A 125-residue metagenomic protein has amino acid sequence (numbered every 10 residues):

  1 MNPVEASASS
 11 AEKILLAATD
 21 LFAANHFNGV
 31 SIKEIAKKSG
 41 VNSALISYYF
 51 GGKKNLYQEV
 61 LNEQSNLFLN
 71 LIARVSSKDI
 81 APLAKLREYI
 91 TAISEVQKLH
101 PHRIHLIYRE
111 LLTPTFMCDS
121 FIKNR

Functional and structural regions predicted by a protein language model:
N2, K13, L21-N55, E59: Helix-turn-helix
S9-A17: N-terminal positioning helix adjacent to the helix-turn-helix/winged-helix DNA-binding module
E59, A73-R103: Hydrophobic alpha-helical connector segments
N66-L69, A73, F116-R125: Amphipathic alpha-helical packing segments from all-alpha helical-bundle domains
K85, K98-K123: Amphipathic alpha-helical segments used for helix-helix packing
